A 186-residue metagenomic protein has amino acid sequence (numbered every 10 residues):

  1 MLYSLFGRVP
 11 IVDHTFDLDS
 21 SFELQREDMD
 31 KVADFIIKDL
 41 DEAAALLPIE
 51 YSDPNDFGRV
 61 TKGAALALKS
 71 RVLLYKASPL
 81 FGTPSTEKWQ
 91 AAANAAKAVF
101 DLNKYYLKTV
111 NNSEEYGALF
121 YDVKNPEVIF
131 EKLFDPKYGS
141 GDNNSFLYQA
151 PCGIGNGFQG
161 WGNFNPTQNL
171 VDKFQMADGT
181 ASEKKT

Functional and structural regions predicted by a protein language model:
M1-T61, L73-E87: Aromatic-anchored glycine-rich loop motif in surface-exposed flexible loops
A33, L40-D41, R59-T186: An aromatic- and glycine-enriched ligand-binding surface/loop that stacks and positions planar moieties
